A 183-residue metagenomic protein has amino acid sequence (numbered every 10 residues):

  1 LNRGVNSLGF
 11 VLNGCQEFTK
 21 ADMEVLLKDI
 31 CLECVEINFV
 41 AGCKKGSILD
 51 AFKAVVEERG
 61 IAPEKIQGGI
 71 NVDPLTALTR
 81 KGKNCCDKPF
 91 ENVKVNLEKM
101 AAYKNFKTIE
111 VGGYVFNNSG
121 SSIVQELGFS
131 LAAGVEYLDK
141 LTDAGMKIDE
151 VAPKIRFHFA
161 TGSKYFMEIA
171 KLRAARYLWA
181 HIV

Functional and structural regions predicted by a protein language model:
L1-K164: Catalytic alpha/beta active-site cores
L131, F157-V183: Glycine-rich anion/phosphate-binding loop at the beta-strand->alpha-helix junction
